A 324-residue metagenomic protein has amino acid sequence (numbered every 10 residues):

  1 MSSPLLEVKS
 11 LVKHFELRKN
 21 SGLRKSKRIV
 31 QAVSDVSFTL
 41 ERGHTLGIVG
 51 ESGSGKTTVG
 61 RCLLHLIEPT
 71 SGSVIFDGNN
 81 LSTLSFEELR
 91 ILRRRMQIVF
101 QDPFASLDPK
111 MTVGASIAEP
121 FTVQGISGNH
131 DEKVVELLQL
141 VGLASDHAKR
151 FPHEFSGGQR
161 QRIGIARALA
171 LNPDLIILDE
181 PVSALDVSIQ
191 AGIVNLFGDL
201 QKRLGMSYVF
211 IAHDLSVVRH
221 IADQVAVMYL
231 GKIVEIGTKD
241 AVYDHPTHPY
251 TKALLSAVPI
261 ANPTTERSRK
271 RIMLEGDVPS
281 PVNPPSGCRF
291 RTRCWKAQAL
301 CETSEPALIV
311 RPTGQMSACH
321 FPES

Functional and structural regions predicted by a protein language model:
S2-P4, L17-R24, I29, T238-S324: Short catalytic/signature loops enriched in Gly
L64: Helix-to-loop junction immediately C-terminal to a conserved catalytic motif
G72-N80: Conserved ABC transporter NBD signature motif
N80, N129-D146, D199, L255-S256: Conserved ABC ATPase "signature" region
F151-F155, Q159: Conserved ABC ATPase signature
A170-D174: A short, proline-enriched helix->beta-strand linker immediately N-terminal to the Walker B motif in ABC-type P-loop
I177, P181-L185, I189-R267: P-loop NTP-binding/switch modules centered on Walker-like glycine-rich loops
